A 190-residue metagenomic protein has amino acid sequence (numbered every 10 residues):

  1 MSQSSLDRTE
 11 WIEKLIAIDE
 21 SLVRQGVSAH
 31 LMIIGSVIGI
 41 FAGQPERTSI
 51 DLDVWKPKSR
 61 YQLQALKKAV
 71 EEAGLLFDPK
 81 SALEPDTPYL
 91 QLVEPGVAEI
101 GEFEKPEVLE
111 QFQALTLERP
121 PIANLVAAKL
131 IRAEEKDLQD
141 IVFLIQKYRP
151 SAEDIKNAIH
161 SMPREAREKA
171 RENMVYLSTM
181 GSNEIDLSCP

Functional and structural regions predicted by a protein language model:
M1-P190: Compositionally biased terminal segments of proteins
